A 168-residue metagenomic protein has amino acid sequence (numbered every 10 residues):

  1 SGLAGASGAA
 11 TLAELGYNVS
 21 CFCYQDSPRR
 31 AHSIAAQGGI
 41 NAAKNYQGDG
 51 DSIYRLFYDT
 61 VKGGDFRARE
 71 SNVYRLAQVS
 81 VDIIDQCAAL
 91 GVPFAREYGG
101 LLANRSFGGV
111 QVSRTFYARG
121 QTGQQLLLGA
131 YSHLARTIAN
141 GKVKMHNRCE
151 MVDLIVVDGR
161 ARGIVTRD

Functional and structural regions predicted by a protein language model:
S1-C21: N-terminal Rossmann-like FAD-binding beta1-loop-alpha1 element of flavoenzymes
Y24-R162, T166-D168: Conserved N-terminal/central alpha/beta ligand/cofactor-binding core
